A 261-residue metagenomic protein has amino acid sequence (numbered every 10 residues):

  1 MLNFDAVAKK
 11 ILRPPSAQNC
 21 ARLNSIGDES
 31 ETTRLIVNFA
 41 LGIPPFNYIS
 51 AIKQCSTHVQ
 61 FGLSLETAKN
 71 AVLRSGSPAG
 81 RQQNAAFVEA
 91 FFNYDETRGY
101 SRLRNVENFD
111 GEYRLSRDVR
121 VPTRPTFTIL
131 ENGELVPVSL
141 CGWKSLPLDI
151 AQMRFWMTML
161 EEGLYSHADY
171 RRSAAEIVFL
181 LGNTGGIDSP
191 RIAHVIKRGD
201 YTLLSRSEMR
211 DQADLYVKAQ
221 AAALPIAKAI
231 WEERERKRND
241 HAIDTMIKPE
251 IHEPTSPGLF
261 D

Functional and structural regions predicted by a protein language model:
M1-A85: A structured, charge-rich N-terminal accessory region that forms the first stable segment of a protein and links
L73-N108: Acidic-basic catalytic patches of nuclease active cores, encompassing PD-(D/E)XK and other metal-cofactor nuclease
N108-R120: Flexible, glycine/threonine-enriched loop-and-boundary segments that flank and lead into catalytic domains of large
D118-P122, T126-V138: Active-site beta-strand-loop-beta-strand hairpin of nuclease catalytic cores that positions key catalytic residues
L140-L148: Short beta-strand-loop-alpha-helix junction that forms the active-site gateway of nucleic-acid-processing nucleases
D149, M153-Y165: Extended serine/threonine-enriched, polar tracts that run as long, contiguous segments within proteins
Y165-T255: Metal-dependent nuclease catalytic regions and adjoining charged, substrate-binding loops involved in nucleic-acid end
F260-D261: Extended, amphipathic alpha-helical scaffolds
